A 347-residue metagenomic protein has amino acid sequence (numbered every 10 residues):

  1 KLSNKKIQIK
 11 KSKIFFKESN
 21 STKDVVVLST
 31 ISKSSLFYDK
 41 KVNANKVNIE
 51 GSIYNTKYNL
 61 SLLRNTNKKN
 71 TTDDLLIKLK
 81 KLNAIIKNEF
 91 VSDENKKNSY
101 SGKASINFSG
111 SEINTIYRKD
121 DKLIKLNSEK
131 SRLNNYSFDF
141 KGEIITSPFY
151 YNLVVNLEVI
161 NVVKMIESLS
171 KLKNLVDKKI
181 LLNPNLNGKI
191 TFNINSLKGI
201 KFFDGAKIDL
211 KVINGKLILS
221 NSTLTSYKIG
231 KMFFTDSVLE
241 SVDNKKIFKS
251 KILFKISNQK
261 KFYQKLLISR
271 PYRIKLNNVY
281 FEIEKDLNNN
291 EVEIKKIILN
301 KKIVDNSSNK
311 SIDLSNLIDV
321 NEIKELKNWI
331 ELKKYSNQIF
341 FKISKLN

Functional and structural regions predicted by a protein language model:
K1-N347: Membrane-proximal interfacial segments on either side of biological membranes
